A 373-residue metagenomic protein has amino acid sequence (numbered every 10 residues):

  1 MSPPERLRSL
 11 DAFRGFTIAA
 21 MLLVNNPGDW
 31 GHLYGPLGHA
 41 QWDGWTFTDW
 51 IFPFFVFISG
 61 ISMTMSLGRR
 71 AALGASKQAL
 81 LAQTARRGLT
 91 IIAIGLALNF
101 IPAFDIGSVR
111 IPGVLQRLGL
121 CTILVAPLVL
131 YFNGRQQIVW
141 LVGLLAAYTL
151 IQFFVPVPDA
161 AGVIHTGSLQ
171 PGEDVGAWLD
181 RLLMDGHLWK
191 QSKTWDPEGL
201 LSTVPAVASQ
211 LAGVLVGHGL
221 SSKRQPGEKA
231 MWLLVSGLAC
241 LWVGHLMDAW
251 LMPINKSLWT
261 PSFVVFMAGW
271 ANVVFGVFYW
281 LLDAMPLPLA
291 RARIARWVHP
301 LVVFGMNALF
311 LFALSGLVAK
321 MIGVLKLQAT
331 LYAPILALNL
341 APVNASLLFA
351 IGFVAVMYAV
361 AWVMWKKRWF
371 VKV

Functional and structural regions predicted by a protein language model:
M1-V373: Alpha-helical transmembrane segments and their immediate juxtamembrane cytosolic regions
